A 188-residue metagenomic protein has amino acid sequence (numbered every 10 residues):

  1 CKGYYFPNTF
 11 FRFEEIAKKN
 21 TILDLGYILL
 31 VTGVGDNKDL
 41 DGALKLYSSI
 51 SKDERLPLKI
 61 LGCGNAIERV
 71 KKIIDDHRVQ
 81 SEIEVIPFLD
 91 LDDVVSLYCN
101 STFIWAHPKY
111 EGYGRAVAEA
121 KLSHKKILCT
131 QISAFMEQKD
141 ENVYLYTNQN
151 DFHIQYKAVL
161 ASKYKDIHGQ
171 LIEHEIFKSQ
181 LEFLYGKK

Functional and structural regions predicted by a protein language model:
C1-E15: Donor nucleotide-sugar binding/catalytic pocket of nucleotide-sugar-dependent glycosyltransferases
T21-K38, L44-Y47, K59: Conserved donor-binding/catalytic core segment of Leloir-type glycosyltransferases
K71-D92: Nucleotide-activated donor-binding/catalytic signature segment of Leloir-type glycosyltransferases, i.e., the conserved
L89, S96-S101: Short alpha-helical donor nucleotide-sugar binding micro-motif in glycosyltransferases
K109: Aromatic "clamp/platform" in nucleotide-sugar-dependent glycosyltransferases that forms part of the donor/acceptor
K126-C129: Short hydrophobic beta-strand element within catalytic cores of glycosyltransferases and related nucleotide-activated
V143-D151, V159-S162: Conserved acidic donor-binding segment of nucleotide-sugar-dependent glycosyltransferases
A161-K188: A charged, aromatic-enriched C-terminal amphipathic alpha-helix characteristic of glycosyltransferases across folds
